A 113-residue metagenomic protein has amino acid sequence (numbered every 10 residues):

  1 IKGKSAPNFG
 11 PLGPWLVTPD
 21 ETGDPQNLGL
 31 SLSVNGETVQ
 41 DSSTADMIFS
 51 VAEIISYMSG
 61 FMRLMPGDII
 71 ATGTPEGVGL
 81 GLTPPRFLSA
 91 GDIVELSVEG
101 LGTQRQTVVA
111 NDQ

Functional and structural regions predicted by a protein language model:
I1-Q113: Catalytic-pocket segment enriched in acidic/His residues
